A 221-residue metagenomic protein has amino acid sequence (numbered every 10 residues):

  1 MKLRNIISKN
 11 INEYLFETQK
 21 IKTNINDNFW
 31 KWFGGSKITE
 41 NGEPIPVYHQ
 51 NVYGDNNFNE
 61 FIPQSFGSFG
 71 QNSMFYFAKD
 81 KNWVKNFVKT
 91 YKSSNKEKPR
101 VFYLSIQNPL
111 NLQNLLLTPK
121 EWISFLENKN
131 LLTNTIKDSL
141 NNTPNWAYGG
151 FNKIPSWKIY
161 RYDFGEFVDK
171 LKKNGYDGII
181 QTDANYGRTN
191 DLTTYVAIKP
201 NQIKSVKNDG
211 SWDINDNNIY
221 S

Functional and structural regions predicted by a protein language model:
M1-E17: Protein-protein interaction and targeting regions used for scaffolding, dimerization, and localization
F16-S221: Active-site and NAD+-binding cores of ADP-ribose-processing enzymes
